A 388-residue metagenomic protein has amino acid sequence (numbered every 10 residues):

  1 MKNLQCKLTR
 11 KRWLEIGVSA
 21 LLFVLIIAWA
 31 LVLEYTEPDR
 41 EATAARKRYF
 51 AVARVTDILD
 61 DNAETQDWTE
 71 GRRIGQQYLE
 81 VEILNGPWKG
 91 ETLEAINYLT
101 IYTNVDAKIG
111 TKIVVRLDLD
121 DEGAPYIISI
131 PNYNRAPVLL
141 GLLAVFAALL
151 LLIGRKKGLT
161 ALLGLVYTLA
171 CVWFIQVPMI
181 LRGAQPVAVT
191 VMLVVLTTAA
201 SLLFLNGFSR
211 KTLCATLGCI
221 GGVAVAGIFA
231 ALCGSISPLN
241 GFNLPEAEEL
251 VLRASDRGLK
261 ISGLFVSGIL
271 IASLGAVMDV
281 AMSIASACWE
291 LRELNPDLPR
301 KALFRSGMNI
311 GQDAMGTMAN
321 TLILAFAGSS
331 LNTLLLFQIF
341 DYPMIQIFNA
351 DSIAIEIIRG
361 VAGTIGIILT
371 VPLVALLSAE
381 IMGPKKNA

Functional and structural regions predicted by a protein language model:
M1-A45: Hydrophobic secretory-pathway targeting helix
A45-G75: Structural detector for short beta-strands of small beta-barrel domains
L99-A136: Extended, hydrophilic extramembrane loops/domains of integral membrane proteins
A144-L151, R155-V251, I261-A272: Transmembrane alpha-helical segments that form the functional core of multipass membrane systems
A215-V223, A254-I271, T317, T321 (+2 more regions): Pore-lining and gate-forming transmembrane alpha-helices of multi-pass membrane transport proteins
L244-R257, L294-S306: Membrane-interface interhelical connector segments
L274-I284, C288-L334, D341: Helical hairpin unit composed of two closely spaced alpha helices linked by a short loop
D313, A325-A388: Hydrophobic alpha-helical transmembrane segments of membrane transport and translocation systems, primarily multi-pass
